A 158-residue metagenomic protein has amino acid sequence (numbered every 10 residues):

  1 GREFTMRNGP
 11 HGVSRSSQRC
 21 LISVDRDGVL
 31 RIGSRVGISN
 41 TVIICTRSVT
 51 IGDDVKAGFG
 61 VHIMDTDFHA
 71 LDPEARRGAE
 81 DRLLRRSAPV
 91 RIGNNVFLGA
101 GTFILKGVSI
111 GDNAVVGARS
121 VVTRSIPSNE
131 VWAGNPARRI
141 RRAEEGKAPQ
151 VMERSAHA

Functional and structural regions predicted by a protein language model:
G1-I104, V108, R142-M152: Flexible, glycine/small-residue-enriched loop-and-beta-strand segment within the central core of proteins
G107-A137: C-terminal/domain-terminus segments
E153-A158: Membrane-proximal basic amphipathic "stem/tether" segments
